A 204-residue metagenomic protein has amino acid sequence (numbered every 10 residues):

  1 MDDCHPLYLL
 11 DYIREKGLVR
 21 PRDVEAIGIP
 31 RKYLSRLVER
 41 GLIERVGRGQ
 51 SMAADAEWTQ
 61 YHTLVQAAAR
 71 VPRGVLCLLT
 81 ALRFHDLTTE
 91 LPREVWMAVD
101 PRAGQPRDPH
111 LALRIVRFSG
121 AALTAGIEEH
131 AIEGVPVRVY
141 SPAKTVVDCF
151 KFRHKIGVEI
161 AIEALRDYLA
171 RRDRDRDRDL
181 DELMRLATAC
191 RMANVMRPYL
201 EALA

Functional and structural regions predicted by a protein language model:
D3-D11, E15-D23, I27, Y33 (+2 more regions): Nucleic-acid-binding surface
G41-R48: A short, conserved structural fragment
